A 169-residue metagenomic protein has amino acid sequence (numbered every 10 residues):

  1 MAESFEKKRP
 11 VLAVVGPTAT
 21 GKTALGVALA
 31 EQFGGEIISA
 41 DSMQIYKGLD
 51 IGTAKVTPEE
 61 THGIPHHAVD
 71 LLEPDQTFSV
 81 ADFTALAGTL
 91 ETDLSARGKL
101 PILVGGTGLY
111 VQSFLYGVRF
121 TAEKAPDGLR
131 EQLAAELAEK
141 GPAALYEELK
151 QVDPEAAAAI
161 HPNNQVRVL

Functional and structural regions predicted by a protein language model:
M1-L169: Phosphate/pyrophosphate-binding catalytic cores of soluble transferases and nucleic-acid-acting enzymes
